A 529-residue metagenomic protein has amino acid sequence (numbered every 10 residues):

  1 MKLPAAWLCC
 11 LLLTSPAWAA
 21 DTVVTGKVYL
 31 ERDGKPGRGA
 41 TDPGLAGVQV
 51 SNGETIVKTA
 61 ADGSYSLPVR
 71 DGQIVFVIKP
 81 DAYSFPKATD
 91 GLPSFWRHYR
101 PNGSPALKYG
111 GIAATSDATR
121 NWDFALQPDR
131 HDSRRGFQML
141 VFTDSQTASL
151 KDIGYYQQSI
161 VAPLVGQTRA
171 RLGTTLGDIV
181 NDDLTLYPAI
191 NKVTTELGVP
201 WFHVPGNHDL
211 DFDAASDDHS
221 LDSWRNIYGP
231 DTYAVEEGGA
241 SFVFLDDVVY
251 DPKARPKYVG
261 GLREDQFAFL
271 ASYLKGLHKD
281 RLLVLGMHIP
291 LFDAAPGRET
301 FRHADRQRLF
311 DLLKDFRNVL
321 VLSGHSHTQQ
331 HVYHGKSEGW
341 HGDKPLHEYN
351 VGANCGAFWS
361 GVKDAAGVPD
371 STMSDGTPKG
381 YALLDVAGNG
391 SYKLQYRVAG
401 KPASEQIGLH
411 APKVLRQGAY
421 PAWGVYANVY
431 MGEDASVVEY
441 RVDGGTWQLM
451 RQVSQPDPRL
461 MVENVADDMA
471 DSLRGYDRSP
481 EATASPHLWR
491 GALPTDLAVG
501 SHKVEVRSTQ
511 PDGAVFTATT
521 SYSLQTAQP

Functional and structural regions predicted by a protein language model:
V23, G103-P188, Q528-P529: N-terminal active-site segment of His-dependent metallophosphoesterases
V24-G34, G63, F124: A short, amphipathic beta-strand motif
Y29, P43-K58: Short amphipathic beta-strand segments in non-cytosolic proteins
R38, S51-P68: Short, acidic Ser/Thr/Gly-rich low-complexity loop/linker segments typical of extracellular and cell-surface proteins
N52, I74-G110: A short, solvent-exposed loop/turn motif at the edges and junctions of modular extracellular/periplasmic domains
S94-T115, L184-L277, R298-L322, T328-D385: Extended active-site neighborhood of metal-dependent phosphoesterases/phosphodiesterases
V199, D457-A492: Aromatic sugar-binding surface patches on proteins that engage polysaccharides or sugar-phosphate polymers
H341-M431, S436-E439, A492-P494, K503-A518: Binuclear metal-dependent phosphoesterase catalytic core
